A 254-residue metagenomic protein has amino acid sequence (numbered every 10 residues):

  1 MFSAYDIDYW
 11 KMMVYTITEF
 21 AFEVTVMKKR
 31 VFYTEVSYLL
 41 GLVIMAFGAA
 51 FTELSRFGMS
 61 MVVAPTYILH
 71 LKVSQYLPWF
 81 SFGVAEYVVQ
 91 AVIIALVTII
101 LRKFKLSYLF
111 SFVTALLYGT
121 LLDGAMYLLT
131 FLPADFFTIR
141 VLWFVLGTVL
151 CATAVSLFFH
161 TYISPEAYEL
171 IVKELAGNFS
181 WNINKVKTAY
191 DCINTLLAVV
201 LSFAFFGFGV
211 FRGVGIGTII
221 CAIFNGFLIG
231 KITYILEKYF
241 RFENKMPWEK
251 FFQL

Functional and structural regions predicted by a protein language model:
Y15, F22-L254: Core subunits and conserved enzymes of cellular information-processing and envelope-translocation systems across
